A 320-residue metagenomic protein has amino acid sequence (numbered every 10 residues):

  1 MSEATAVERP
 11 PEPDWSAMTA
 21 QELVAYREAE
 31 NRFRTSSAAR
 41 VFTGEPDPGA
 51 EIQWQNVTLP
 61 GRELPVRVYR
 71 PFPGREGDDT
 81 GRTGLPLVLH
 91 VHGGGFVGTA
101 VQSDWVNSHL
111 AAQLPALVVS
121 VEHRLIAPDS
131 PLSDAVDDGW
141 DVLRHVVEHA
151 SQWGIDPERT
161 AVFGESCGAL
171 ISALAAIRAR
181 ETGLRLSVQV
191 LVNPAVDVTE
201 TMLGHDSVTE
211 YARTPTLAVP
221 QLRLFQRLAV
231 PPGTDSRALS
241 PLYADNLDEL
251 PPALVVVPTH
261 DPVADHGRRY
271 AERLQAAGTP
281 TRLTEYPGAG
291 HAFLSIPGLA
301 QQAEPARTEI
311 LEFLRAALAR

Functional and structural regions predicted by a protein language model:
M1-G74, L318-R320: A glycine/proline-hinged amphipathic helix-loop "lid/cap" segment that gates access to hydrophobic ligand pockets
R82-G94: Short beta-strand element of the alpha/beta-hydrolase
A100, V119-R159, G298-A303: Catalytic nucleophile-loop/oxyanion-hole region of alpha/beta-hydrolase and closely related hydrolase-like folds
V101-S120: Short amphipathic alpha-helix adjacent to the substrate-entry channel of hydrolases
G164, G168, S172: Gly/Ala-rich beta-loop-alpha elbow adjacent to hydrolase catalytic centers
I177-G233: Hydrolase active-site cap/lid region
V255-V257: Short beta-strand/loop motif that positions the catalytic acidic residue of the alpha/beta-hydrolase fold
L299-R320: Catalytic active-site module of serine/aspartate enzymes centered on a nucleophile-bearing elbow/loop
